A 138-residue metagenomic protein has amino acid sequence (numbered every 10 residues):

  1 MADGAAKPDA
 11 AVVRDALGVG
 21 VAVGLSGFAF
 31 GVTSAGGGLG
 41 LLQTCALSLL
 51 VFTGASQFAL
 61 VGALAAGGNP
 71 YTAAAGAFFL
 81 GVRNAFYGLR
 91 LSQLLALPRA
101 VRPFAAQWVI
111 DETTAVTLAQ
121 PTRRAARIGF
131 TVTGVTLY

Functional and structural regions predicted by a protein language model:
M1-A11: Short, Lys/Arg-rich, polar N-terminal cytosolic tail immediately upstream of the first transmembrane signal-anchor
D3-G4, A74-Y138: Helix-loop-helix junctions within the multi-pass membrane cores of secondary transporters/permeases
A10-V21, A46: Residue-level signal for short hydrophobic patches within transmembrane helices of multi-pass membrane transporters
L17, V32, G36, V135-Y138: Selected transmembrane alpha-helices and immediately adjacent juxtamembrane segments of polytopic inner-membrane
G18-F30, V51-T53: The first (N-terminal) embedded transmembrane alpha-helix
V23, F52-S56, A106-I110: Small-residue-rich segments of transmembrane alpha-helices in multi-pass membrane proteins, especially helix faces
G31-V32, V61, L89: Transmembrane alpha-helix boundary and packing residues in multipass membrane permease domains and related
A35-G37, L42-R83, L95: Membrane-interfacial helix-loop connectors
